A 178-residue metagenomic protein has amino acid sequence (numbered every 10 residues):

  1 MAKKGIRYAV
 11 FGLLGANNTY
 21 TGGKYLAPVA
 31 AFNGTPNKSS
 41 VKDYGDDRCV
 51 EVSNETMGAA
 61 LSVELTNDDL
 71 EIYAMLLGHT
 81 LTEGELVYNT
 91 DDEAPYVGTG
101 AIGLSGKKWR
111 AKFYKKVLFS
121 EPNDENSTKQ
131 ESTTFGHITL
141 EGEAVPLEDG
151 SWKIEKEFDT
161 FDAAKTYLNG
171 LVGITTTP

Functional and structural regions predicted by a protein language model:
M1-A2, H79, N89-G106, K129-E143 (+1 more regions): Repeat-unit-sized solenoid/scaffold elements
M1-Y73, L118-T134: Solvent-exposed edge beta-strands and adjacent loop segments that serve as assembly or binding interfaces
Y8-F11, W109-A111, E143-D149: Short secondary-structure transition/capping segments
F11-G15, T82, E141, V172: Compositionally biased amphipathic helical and low-complexity segments enriched in hydrophobic
G15, S105, L147: Acidic surface patches and DE-rich sequence motifs
T21-L26, A111-V117, I154-F158: Short amphipathic beta-strand/extended segments with alternating polar/hydrophobic composition
T56-Y114: Structured, beta-strand-rich domain cores that present glycine/charged loop surfaces used to bind extended ligands
V117-P178: Mixed-charge, glycine-accented linear interaction segment located at domain edges/termini
